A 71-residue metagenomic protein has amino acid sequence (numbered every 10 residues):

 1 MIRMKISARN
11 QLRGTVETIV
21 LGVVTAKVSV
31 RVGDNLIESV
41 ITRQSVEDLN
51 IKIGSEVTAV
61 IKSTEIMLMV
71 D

Functional and structural regions predicted by a protein language model:
M1-D71: Non-catalytic connector elements of ABC transporters
